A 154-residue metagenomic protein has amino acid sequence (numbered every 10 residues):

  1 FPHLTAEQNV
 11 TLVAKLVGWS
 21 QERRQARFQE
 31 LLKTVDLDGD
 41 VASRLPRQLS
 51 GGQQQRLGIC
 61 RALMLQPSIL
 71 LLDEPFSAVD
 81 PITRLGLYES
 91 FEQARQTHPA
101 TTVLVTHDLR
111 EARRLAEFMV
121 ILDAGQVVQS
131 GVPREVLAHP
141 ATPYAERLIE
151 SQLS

Functional and structural regions predicted by a protein language model:
E22-D40: Conserved ABC ATPase "signature" region
L45-L49, Q53: Conserved ABC ATPase signature
Q66: Conserved catalytic motifs of ABC-family nucleotide-binding domains
L70-E74: Catalytic Walker B motif of ABC-type/P-loop ATPase nucleotide-binding domains
A112-R114: A short, surface-exposed alpha-helical micro-motif characterized by mixed small hydrophobic and charged/polar residues
A124-G125: Conserved ABC ATPase "signature" C-loop
S130-G131, H139: ABC ATPase "signature
